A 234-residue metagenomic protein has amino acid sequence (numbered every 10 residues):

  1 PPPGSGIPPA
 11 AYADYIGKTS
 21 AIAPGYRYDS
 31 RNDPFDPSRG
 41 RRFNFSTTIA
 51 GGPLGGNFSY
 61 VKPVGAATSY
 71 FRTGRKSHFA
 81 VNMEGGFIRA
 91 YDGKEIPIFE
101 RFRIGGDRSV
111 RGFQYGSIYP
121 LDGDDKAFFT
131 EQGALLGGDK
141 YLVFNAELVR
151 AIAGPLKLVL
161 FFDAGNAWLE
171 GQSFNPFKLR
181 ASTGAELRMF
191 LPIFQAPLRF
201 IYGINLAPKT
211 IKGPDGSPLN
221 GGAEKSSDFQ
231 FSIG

Functional and structural regions predicted by a protein language model:
P1-I152, L160-A164, W168-F177, I211-E224 (+1 more regions): C-terminal outer-membrane beta-barrel translocator/porin domains of Gram-negative envelope proteins and their
A50-G51, I204-L206: Conserved short loop/turn motifs at secondary-structure junctions
L158-F161, A196-G203: Conserved active-site loop/cleft motifs that coordinate metal ions or position small ligands
G165-A167, P192-F194, N205-K209: Short Gly/Pro-enriched loop/turn and capping motifs at secondary-structure junctions
E170, N175-A185, M189-Q195: Strand-loop-strand
